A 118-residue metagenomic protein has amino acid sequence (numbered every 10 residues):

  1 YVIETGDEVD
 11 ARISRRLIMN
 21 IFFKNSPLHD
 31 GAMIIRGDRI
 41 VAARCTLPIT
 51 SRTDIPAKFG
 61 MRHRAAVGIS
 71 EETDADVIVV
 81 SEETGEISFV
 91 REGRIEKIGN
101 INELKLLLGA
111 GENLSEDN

Functional and structural regions predicted by a protein language model:
Y1-N118: Divalent-cation
